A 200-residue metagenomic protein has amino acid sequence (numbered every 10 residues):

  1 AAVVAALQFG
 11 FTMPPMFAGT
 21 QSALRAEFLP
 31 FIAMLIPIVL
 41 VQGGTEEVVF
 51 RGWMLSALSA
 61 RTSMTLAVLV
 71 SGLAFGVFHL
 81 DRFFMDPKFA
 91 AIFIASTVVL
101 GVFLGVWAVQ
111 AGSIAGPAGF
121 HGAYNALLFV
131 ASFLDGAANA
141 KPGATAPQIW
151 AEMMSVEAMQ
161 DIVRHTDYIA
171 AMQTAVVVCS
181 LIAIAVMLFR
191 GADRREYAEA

Functional and structural regions predicted by a protein language model:
A1-T45, L55, S59-A60: Juxtamembrane helix-loop-helix connectors linking adjacent transmembrane helices in multi-pass membrane enzymes
L29-A33, T65-V70, A91-A95, A118-G119: Hydrophobic alpha-helical transmembrane segments
T45-V70, V106-S113: Membrane-interface helix/loop boundary segments of multi-pass membrane proteins
M64-L80, V98: Small-polar-interrupted transmembrane alpha-helices in polytopic inner-membrane proteins
A74-F75, F120-Y124: Transmembrane alpha-helical core residues of multi-pass small-molecule transporters, especially secondary transporters
G76, I92-W107: Hydrophobic alpha-helical segments embedded in the membrane of multi-pass proteins
D81-K88: Membrane-interface helix caps and helix-loop-helix hairpins in membrane proteins
G122-A200: C-terminal membrane module of polytopic membrane proteins
